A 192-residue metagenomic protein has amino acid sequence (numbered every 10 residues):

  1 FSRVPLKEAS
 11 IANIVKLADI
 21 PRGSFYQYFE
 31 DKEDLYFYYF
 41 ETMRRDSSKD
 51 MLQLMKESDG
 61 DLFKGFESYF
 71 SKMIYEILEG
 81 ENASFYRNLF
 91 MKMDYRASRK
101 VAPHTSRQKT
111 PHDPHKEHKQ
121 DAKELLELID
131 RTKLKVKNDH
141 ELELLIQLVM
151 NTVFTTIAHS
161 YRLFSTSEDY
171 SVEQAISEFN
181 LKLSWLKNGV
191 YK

Functional and structural regions predicted by a protein language model:
R3-D34, Y38, T42: Helix-turn-helix
I20-R22, D31-K32, M43-R44, K49-E67: Hydrophobic/aromatic-rich structural module bridging two neighboring secondary-structure elements via a short loop
F29, D34-M51, F85-L89, P114-E117: Alpha-helical DNA-contacting segments of helix-turn-helix folds
Y38, L52-A83: Hydrophobic alpha-helical connector segments
R44, M51-Q53, A83, N88-K92 (+1 more regions): …primarily DNA-binding HTH/wHTH and HhH modules…
K64, M91-R162, S177: Amphipathic alpha-helical packing segments from all-alpha helical-bundle domains
S71-L78, L89-S98, L186: Helix-loop "lid/cap" segments that line or gate small-molecule binding pockets
T166-K192: C-terminal regulatory/effector modules of DNA-binding transcriptional regulators
